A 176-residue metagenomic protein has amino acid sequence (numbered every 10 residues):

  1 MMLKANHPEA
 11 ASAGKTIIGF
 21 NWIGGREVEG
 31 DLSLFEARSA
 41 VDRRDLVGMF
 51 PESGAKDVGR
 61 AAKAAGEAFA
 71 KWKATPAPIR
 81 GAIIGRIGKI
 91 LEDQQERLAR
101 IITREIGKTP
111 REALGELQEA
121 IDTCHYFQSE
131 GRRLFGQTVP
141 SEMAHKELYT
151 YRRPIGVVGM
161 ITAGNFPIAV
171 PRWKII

Functional and structural regions predicted by a protein language model:
M1-D42, L46: Hydrophobic face of amphipathic alpha-helices that form TPR/SEL1-like repeat modules and related alpha-solenoid
N21, T103, H125, R132 (+2 more regions): Short glycine- and Lys/Arg-enriched binding-loop motifs that mark or flank ligand-binding interfaces
R26, M49, K108, Q137 (+1 more regions): Gly/Ser/Thr-rich helix-start
A37-R38, G54-V58, I168: A short local loop/turn or secondary-structure capping micro-motif enriched for an aromatic residue
S39, E52, R152: Conserved strand-loop elements at the edges of beta-sheets that form or border functional pockets
S39-V41, Q95, R172-I175: Short, small-residue-rich loop/turn micro-motifs
R43-F135, H145: Glycine-rich loop-to-alpha-helix module at the N-terminal edge of alpha/beta enzyme cores
Q137-I176: Conserved small-residue-rich beta-alpha loop and adjacent elements that most often cradle the phosphate/pyrophosphate
